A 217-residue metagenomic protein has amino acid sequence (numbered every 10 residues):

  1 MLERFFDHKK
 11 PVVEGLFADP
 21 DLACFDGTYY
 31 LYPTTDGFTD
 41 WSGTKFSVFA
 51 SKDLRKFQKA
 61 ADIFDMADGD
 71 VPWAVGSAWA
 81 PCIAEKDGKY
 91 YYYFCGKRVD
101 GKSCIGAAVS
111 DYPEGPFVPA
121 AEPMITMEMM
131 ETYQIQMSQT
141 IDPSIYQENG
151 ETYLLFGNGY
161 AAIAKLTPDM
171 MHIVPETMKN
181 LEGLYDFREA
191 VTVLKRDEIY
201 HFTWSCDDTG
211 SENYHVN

Functional and structural regions predicted by a protein language model:
M1-N217: Carbohydrate-active catalytic/glycan-binding domains of CAZyme proteins, especially the secreted or lumenal ectodomains
